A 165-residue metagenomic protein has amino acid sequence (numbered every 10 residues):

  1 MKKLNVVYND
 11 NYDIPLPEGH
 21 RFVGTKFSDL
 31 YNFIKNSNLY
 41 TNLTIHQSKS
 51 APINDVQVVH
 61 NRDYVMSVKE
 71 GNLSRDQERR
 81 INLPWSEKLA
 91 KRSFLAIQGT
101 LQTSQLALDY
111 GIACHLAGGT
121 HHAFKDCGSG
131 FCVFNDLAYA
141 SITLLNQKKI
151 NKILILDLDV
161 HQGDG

Functional and structural regions predicted by a protein language model:
M1-L156, V160-G165: HDAC/HDAC-like amidohydrolase catalytic core signature
